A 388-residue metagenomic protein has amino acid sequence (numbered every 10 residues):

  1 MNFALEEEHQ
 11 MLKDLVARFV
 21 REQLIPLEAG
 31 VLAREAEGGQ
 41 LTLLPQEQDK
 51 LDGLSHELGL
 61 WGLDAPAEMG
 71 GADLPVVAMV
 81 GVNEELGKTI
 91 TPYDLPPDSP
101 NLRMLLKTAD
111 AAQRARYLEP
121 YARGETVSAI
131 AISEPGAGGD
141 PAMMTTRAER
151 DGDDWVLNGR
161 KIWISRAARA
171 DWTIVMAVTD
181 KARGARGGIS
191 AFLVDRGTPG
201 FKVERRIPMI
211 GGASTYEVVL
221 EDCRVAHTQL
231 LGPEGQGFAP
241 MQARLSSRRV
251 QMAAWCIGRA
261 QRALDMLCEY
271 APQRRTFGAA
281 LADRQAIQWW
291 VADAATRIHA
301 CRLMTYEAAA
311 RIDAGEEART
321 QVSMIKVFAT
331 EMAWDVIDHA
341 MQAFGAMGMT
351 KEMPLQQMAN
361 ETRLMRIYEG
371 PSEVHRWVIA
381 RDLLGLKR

Functional and structural regions predicted by a protein language model:
M1-T89, Y93, T108-Q113, P120-E125 (+3 more regions): Alpha-helical interface subdomain recognition
G71-L74, G139, Q229-E234: Cytochrome P450 core scaffold surrounding the K-helix E-X-X-R motif and the conserved "meander" helix-loop region
D94-A112, G138: N-terminal glycine-rich flavin-associated loop
L95, Y121, G136-G139, W163-R166 (+2 more regions): Short Gly/Pro-enriched turn/cap motifs at secondary-structure boundaries
G124-I132, M176: A short, Trp-centered hydrophobic/proline-enriched beta-strand micro-motif
M143, G197-R224: Flexible, small-/acidic-enriched active-site or ligand-binding loops
D153-D154, N158-E204: A short core secondary-structure module
Y216-A243: A short, charged helix-loop
